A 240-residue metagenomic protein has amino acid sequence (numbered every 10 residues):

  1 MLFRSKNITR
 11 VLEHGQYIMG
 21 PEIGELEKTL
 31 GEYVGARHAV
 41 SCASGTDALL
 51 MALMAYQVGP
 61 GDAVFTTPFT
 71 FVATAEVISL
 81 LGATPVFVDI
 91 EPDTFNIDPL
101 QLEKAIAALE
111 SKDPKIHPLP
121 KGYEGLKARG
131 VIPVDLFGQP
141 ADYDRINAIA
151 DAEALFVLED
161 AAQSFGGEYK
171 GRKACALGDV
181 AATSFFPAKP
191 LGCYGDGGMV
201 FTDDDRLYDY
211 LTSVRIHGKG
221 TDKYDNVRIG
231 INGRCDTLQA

Functional and structural regions predicted by a protein language model:
M1-L2: Short, small-residue-biased leader/transition segments that mark boundaries at the very start of proteins
S5, T9, E27-G31, L50-A55 (+6 more regions): Solvent-exposed, non-membrane alpha-helical residues enriched in polar/charged side chains
Q16-A63, V77-S79, F87-D89, S111-G122 (+1 more regions): Phosphate-binding glycine-rich loop
P60, T66, F87, V157-E159 (+1 more regions): Hydrophobic residues in well-ordered beta-strands that form the structural core
T70-A75: Conserved coil-to-alpha-helix start sites within the AMP-binding
G82: Structured binding elements
D93-C193, M199-F201: Active-site phosphate-binding strand-loop segment of PLP-dependent enzymes
S164-K170, L177-A240: Active-site region of PLP-dependent enzymes
